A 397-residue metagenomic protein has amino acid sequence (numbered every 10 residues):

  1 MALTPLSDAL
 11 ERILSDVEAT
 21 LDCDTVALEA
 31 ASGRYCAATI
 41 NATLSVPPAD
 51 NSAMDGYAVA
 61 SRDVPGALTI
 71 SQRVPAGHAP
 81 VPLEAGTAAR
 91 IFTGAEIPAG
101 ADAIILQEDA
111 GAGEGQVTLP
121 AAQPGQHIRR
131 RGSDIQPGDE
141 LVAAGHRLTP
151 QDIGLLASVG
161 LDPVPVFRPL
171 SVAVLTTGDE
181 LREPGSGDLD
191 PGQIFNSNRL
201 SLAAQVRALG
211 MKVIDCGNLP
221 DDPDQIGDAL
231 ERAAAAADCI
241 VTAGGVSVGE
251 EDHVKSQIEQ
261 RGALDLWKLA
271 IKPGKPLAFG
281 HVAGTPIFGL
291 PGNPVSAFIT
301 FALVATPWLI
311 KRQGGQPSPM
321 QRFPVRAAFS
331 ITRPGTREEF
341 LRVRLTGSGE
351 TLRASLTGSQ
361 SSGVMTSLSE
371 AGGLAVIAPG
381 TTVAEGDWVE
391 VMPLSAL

Functional and structural regions predicted by a protein language model:
M1-D162, P324: Phosphate-interaction motifs
D16-T20, A38, V159-D162, L181 (+10 more regions): Change "in soluble alpha/beta enzymes" to "in soluble alpha/beta proteins
D24-E29, I135, E259-L397: Flexible glycine/proline-rich
D50-S52, S61-D63, P80-E84, I97-A99 (+14 more regions): Solvent-exposed alpha-helices and their adjacent loops that cap or buttress functional pockets in soluble metabolic
G94-A95, D179-E180, G245-V248, G292: Short glycine-rich anion-binding loops that position phosphate/pyrophosphate groups of nucleotides and phosphorylated
H127-T242: Phosphate-binding glycine-rich loops and their immediate beta-loop-alpha structural context
G249-R261: Short Gly/Thr/Asp-enriched flexible loops that form oxyanion-binding sites at enzyme active sites
